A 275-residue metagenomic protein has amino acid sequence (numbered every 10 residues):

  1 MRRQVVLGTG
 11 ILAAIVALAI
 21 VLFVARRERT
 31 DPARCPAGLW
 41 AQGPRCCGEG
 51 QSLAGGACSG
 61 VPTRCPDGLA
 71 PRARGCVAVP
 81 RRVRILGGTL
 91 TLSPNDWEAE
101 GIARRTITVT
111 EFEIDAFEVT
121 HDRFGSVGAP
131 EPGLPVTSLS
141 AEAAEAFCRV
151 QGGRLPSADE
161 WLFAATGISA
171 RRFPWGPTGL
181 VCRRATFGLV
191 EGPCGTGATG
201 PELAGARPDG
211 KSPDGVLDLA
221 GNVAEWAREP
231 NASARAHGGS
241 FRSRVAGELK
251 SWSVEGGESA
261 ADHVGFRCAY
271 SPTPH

Functional and structural regions predicted by a protein language model:
Q4-G10: Short, hydrophobic alpha-helical membrane anchors of single-pass surface/secreted proteins
G10-V21: Hydrophobic membrane-insertion alpha-helices, especially the h-region of bacterial N-terminal signal peptides
R26-G38: Ser/Thr/Pro/Gly-rich low-complexity linker/stalk segments immediately outside membranes or between
A33-P36, P44-C47, P62-P66: Disulfide-braced loops of extracellular cysteine-rich modules
L39-Q42, Q51-A54, L69-P71: Extracellular, cysteine-rich, disulfide-stabilized repeat modules with beta-strand cores
R74-E142, G221: A short glycine-rich, aromatic-capped structural motif
I85, T91, P130, T137-D262: Functional-site microenvironments in short loops/helix caps that host divalent-cation chemistry
H263-H275: Short, structured beta-strand segments at or near domain termini in extracellular proteins/domains
